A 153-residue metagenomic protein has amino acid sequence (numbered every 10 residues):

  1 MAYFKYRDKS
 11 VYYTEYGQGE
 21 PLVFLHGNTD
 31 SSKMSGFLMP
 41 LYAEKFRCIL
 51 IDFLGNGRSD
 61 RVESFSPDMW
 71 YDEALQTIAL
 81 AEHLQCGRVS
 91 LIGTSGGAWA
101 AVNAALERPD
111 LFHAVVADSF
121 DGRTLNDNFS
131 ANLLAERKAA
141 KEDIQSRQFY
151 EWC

Functional and structural regions predicted by a protein language model:
M1-S10: N-terminal cap/lid segment of alpha/beta-hydrolase-fold proteins
K9-R61: Conserved HGGG/HGGXW glycine-rich cap/lid loop of the alpha/beta-hydrolase fold
P21, R47, G87-S90, H113-A114: Structural signature of beta-strand start/N-cap positions in the alpha/beta core of ABC transporter nucleotide-binding
G36, I78, V102-L106: Short, hydrophobic alpha-helix immediately C-terminal to the catalytic nucleophile
L50-I92: Active-site loop/oxyanion-hole signature of alpha/beta-hydrolase fold enzymes
G93, G97, A101: Gly/Ala-rich beta-loop-alpha elbow adjacent to hydrolase catalytic centers
V102-E107, A114-E142: Flexible "cap/lid" loop of the alpha/beta hydrolase fold
Q148-C153: Helix-loop "lid/cap" segments that line or gate small-molecule binding pockets
